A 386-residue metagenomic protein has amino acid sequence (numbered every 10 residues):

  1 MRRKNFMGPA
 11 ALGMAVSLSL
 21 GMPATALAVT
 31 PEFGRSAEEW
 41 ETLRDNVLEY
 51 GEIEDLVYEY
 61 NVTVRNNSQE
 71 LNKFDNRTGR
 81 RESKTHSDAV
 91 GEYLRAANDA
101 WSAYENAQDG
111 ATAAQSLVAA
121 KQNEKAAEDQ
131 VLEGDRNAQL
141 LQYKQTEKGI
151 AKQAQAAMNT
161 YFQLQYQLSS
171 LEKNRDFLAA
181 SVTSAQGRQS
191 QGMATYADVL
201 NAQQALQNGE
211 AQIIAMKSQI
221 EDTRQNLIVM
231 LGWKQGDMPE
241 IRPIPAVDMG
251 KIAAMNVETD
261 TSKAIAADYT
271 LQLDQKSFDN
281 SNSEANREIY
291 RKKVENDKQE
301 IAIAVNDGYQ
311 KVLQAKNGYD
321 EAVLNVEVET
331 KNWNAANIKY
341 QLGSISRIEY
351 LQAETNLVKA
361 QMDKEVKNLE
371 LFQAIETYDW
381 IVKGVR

Functional and structural regions predicted by a protein language model:
M1-L27: Sec-dependent N-terminal signal peptides of Gram-positive bacterial secreted proteins and lipoproteins
A28-A156: Short flexible linkers and secondary-structure junctions
T30-Y50, R242, V294, I301 (+1 more regions): Acidic, low-complexity, intrinsically disordered peripheral segments
V47-Y50, E54-V64, Q108-G134, K234-E295 (+1 more regions): Amphipathic alpha-helical coiled-coil scaffold segments and their short linker/junction regions
N67, F74, E128, Y166-A215 (+2 more regions): Charged, solvent-exposed structural "stalk/scaffold" segments of large extracytoplasmic/peripheral assemblies
D75, E82, A89, A96 (+23 more regions): Coiled-coil heptad-register positions
K217-T259, I375-R386: Short, solvent-exposed, mixed-charge loop/turn linkers that connect secondary-structure elements
